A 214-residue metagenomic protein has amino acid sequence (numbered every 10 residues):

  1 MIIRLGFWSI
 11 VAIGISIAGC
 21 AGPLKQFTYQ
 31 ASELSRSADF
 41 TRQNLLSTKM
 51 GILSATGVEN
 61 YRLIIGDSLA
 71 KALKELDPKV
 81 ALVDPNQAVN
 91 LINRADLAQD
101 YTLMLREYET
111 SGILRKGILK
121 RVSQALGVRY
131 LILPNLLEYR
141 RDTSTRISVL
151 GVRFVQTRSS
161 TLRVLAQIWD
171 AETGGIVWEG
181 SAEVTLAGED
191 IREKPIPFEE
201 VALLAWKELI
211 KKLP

Functional and structural regions predicted by a protein language model:
M1-I3: N-terminal secretory signal peptides that target proteins for export/translocation
G6-A18: Bacterial N-terminal signal peptides
C20-T48, R121, A125-L126, L136-T143 (+1 more regions): C-terminal/domain-edge helix-coil "capping" segments
S47-N135, A171, E179, E208: N-terminal segment of the mature soluble domain
L103-R106, V152-Q156: Short, structured secondary-structure boundary patches
T145-L150: Outer-membrane beta-barrel translocator domains and adjoining extracellular loop/strand segments of Gram-negative
